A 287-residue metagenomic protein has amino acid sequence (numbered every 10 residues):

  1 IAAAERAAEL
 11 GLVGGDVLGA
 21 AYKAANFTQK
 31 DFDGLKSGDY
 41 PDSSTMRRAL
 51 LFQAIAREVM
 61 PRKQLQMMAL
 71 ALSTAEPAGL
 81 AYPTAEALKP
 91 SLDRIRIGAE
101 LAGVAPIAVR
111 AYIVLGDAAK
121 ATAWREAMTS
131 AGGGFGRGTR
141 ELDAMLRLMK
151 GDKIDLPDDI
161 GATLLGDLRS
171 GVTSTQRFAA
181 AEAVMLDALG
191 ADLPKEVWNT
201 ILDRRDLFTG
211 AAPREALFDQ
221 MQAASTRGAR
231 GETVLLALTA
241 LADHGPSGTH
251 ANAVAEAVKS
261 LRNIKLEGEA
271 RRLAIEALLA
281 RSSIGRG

Functional and structural regions predicted by a protein language model:
I1-G287: Alpha-helical solenoid repeat scaffolds
